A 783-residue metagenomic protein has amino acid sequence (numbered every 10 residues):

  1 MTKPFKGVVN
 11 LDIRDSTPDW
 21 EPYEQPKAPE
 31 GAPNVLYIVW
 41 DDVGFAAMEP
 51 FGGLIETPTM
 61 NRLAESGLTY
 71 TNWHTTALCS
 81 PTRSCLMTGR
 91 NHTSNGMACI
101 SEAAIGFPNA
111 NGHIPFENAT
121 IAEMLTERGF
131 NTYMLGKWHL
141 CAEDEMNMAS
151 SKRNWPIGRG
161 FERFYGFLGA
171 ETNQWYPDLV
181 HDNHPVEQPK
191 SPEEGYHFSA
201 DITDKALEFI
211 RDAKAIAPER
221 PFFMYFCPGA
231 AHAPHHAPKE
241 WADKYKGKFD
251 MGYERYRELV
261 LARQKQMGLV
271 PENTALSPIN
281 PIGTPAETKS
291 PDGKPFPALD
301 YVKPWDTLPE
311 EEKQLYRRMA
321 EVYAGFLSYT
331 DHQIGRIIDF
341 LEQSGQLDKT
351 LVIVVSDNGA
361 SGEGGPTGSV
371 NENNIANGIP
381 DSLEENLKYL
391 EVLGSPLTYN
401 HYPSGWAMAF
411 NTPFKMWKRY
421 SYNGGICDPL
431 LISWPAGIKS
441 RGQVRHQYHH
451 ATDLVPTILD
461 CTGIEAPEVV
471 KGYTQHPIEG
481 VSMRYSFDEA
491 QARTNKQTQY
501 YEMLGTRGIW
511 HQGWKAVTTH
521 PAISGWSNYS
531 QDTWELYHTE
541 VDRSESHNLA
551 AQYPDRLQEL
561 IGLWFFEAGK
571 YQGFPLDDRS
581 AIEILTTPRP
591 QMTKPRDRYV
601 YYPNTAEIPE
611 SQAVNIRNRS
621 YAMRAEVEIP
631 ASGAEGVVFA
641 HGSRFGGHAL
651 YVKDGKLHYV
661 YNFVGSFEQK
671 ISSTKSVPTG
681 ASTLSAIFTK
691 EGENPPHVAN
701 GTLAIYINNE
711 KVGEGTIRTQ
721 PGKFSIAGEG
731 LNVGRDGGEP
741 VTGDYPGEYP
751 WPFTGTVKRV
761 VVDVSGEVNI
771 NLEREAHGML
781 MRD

Functional and structural regions predicted by a protein language model:
M1-S530, W534-E535, T539, R543-G562 (+5 more regions): Formylglycine-dependent sulfatase
S94-N95, I105-G106, P285, E385 (+4 more regions): Short, intrinsically disordered/low-complexity patches at protein termini and at juxtamembrane boundaries
G463, D488, V541, F565 (+4 more regions): Hydrophobic alpha-helix feature that most strongly marks membrane-spanning transmembrane helices and their immediate
T519, E535-V541, Y553-K570, S682-T683 (+2 more regions): C-terminal, active-site-flanking charged/polar segments
P575-D783: Extracellular glycan-associated modules
